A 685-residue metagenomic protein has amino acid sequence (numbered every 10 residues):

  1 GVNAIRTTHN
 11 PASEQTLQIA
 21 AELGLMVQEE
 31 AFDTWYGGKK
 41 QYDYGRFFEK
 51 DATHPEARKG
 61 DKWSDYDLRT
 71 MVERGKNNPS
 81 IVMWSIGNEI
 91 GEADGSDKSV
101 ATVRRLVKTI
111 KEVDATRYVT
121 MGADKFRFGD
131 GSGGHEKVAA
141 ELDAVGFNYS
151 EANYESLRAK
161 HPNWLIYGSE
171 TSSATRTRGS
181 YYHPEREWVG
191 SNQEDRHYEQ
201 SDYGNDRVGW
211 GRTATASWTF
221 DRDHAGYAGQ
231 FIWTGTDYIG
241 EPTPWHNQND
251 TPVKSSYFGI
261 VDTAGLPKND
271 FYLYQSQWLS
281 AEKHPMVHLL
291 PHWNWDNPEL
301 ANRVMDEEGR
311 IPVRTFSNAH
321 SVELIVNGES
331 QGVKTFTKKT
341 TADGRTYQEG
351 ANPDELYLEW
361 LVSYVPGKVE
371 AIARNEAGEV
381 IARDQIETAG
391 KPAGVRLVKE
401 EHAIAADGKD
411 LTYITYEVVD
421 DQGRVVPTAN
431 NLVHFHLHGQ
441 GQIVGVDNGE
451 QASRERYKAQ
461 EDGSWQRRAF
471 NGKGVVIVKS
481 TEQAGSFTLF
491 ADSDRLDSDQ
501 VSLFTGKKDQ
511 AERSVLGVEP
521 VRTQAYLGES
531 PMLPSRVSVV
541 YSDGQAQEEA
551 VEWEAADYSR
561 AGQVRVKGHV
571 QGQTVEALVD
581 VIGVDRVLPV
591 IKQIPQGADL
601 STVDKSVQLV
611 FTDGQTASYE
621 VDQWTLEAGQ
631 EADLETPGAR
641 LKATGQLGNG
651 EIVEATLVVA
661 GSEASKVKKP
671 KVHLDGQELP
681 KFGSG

Functional and structural regions predicted by a protein language model:
G1-Y364, K368-V380: Extended substrate-binding grooves/exosites of carbohydrate-active enzymes
R310, G390-D421, V426-P427, I594-A598 (+1 more regions): Beta-strand-rich domain onsets/edges
V313-S317, I372-A373, K409-P427, V433 (+3 more regions): Beta-strand-rich structural segments
K334-K338, A342, P392-L397, F435-Y457 (+1 more regions): Short aromatic-acidic-glycine turn motif
L358-Y364, E461-E482, A555: Short, hydrophobic beta-strand segments
G378-A389, D497-G506, V575-I582, I652-V659: Edge beta-strands of extracellular beta-sandwich domains
V419-R424, S514-Q545, R586-T616, P670 (+1 more regions): Solvent-exposed, low-complexity, repeat-rich "mucin-like" stalks and linkers
D543-V581, Q615-G661: Serine/threonine-rich, repeat-prone extracellular segments and beta-strand-based repeat modules of secreted/surface
